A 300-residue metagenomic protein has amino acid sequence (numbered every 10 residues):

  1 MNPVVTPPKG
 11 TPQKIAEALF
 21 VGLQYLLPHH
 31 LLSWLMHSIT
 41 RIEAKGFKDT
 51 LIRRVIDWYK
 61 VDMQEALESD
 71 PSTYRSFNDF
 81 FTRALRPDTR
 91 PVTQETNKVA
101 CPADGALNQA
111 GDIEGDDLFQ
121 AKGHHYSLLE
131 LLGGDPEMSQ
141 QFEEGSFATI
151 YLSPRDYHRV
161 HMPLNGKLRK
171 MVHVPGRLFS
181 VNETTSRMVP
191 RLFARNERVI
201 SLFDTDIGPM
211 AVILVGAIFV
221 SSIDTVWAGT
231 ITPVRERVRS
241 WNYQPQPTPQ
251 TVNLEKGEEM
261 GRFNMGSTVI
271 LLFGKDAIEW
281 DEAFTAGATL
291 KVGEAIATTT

Functional and structural regions predicted by a protein language model:
M1-T300: Contiguous, well-folded functional domains in the mature portion of proteins
